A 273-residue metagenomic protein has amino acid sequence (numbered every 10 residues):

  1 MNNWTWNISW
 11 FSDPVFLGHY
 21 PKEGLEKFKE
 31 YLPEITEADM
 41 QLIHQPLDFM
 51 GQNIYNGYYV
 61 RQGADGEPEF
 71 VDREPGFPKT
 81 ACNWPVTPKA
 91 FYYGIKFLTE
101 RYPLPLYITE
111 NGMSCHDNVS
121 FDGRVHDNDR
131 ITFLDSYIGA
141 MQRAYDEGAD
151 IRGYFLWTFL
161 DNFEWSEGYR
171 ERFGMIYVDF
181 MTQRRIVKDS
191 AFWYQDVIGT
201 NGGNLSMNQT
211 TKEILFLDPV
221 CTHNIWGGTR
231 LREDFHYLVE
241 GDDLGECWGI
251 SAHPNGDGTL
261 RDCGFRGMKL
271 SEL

Functional and structural regions predicted by a protein language model:
M1-T211: Active-site region of glycoside hydrolase catalytic domains
K212-T259, C263-M268: N-terminal subdomain of nucleotide-sugar transferases
S271-L273: Phosphate-bearing ligand-interacting subdomains that bind or position ATP/ADP/UDP/GDP/NAD(P) or nucleotide-linked
